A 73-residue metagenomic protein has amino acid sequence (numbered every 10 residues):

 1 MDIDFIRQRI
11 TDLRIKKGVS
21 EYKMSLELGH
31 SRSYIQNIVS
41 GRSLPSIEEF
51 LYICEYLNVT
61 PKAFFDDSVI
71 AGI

Functional and structural regions predicted by a protein language model:
M1-K16: A short, Lys/Arg-rich alpha-helix, primarily the initiator
I10, E21, R32, I47-F50: Helix-turn-helix DNA-binding elements, focusing on the entry/boundary residues of the two helices that contact DNA
K23, Y34, A63: Residues in the helix-turn-helix
M24-S25, I53: Short alpha-helical "recognition helix" segments of helix-turn-helix
G29-P45: Recognition helix of helix-turn-helix/homeodomain-like DNA-binding domains that insert into the DNA major groove
R42-E55: Short, basic-rich loop-to-helix N-cap that marks the start of a DNA-contacting helix
E55, A63-I73: Short, charged recognition helix plus adjacent turn of helix-turn-helix-like nucleic-acid-binding domains
